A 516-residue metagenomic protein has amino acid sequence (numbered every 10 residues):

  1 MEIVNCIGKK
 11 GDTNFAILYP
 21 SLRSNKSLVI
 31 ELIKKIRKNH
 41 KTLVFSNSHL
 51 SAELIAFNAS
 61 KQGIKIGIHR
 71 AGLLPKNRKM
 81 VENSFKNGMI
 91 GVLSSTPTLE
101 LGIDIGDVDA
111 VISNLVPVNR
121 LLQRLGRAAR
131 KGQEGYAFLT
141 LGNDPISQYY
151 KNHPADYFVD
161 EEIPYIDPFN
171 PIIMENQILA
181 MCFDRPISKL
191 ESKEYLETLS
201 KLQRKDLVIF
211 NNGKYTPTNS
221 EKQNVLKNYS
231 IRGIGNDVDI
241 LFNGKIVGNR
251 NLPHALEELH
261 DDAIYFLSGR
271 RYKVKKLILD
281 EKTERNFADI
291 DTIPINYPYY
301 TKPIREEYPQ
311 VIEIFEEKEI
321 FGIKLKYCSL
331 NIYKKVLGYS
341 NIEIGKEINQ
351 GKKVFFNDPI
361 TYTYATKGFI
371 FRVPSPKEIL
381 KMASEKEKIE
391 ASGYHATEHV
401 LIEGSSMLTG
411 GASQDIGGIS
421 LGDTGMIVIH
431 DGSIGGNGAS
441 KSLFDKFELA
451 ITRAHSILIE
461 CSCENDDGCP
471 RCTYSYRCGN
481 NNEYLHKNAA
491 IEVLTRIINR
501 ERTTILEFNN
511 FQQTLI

Functional and structural regions predicted by a protein language model:
M1-R185, S192-V225, I234-G235: Helicase motor core with emphasis on the C-terminal RecA-like subdomain
N5, T473-Y476: Extracellular/secretory pathway and lumenal proteins
E31-N39, Y476, R496, L515: ASCE P-loop NTPase motor cores of helicases and related translocases
R127-R130, E464-Y474: Conserved phosphate/anionic-ligand binding catalytic regions in large, soluble enzymes, centered on
E134-A137, N143-D160, E175-E191, Q223-E464 (+2 more regions): Extended Lys/Arg-rich polyanion-binding regions
I497-I516: Acidic, low-complexity intrinsically disordered tails
